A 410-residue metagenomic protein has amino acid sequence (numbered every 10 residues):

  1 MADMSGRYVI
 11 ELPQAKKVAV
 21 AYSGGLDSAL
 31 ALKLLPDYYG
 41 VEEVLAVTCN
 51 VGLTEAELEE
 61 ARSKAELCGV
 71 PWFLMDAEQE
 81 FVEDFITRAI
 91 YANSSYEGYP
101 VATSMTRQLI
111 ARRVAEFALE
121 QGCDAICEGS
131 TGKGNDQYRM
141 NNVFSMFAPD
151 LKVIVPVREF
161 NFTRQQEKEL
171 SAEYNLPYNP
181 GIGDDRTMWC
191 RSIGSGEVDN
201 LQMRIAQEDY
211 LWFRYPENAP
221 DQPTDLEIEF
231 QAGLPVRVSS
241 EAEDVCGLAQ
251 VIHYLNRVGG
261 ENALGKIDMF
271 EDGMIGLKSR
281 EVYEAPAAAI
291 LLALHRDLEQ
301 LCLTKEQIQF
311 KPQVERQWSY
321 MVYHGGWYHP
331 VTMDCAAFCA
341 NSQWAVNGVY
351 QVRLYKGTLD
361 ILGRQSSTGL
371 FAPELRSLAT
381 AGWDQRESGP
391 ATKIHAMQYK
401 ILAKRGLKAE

Functional and structural regions predicted by a protein language model:
A2-E410: Nucleotide-activated chemistry modules centered on ATP-dependent adenylation/adenylyltransferase
